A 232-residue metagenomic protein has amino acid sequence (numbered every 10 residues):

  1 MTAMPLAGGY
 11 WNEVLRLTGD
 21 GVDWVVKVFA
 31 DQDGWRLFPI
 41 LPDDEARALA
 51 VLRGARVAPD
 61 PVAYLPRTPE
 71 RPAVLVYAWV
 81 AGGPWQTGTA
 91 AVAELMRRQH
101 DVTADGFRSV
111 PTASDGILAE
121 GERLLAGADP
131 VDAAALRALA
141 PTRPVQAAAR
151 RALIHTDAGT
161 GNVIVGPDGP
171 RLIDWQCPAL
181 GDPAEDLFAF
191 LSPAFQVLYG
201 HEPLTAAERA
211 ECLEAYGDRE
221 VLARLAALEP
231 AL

Functional and structural regions predicted by a protein language model:
M1, A104-T156, T160, G166-P167: An alpha-helical support segment within catalytic cores of ATP-dependent transferases
A7-T112, A148: ATP-binding pocket architecture of kinase catalytic cores
A7-V26, P141-F188: Active-site acidic catalytic loop and adjacent metal/ATP-binding pocket of ATP-dependent phosphoryl transfer enzymes
V28, W79, I117-G121, W175: Residues immediately flanking
D33, P84, V163, L180-D182 (+1 more regions): Conserved protein kinase catalytic core
P42, T89-V92, D132-L136, R209: Hydrophobic packing residues in well-ordered alpha-helices of helical domains and bundles
I117, R224-L232: Hydrophobic alpha-helical segments that form the core of small-molecule binding pockets and/or dimer interfaces
D186-D218, P230-L232: Active-site activation/catalytic loop segments of kinase-like enzymes and analogous catalytic loops in related
